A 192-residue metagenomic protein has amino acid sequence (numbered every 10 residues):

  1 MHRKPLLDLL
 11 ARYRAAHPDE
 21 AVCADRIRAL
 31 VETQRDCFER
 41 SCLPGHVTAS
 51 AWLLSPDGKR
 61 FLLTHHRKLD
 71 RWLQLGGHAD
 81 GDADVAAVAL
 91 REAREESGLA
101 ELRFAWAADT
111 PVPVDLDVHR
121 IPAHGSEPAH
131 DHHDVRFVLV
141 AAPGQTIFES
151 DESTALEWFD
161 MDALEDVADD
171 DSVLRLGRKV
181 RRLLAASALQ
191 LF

Functional and structural regions predicted by a protein language model:
M1-R26, S97: Predominantly extracellular/luminal regions of secreted and cell-surface proteins, especially disulfide-bonded
R14-S50: Acidic, metal-coordinating catalytic segment for phosphate/diphosphate chemistry, firing primarily on the Nudix
E20-A24, F137, Q190-F192: Short glycine-rich, low-complexity/disordered patches
T33, C42, R67, Q74 (+3 more regions): Residue-level signal for pocket-adjacent positions within structured domains
E39-Q74: N-terminal strand-loop-strand
R60-R94: Aromatic- and glycine-enriched beta-alpha-beta binding-site module
D80-R175: Unchanged
D171-F192: Charged phosphate-binding loop/patch that engages nucleotide di/tri-phosphates or the phosphate backbone of nucleic
